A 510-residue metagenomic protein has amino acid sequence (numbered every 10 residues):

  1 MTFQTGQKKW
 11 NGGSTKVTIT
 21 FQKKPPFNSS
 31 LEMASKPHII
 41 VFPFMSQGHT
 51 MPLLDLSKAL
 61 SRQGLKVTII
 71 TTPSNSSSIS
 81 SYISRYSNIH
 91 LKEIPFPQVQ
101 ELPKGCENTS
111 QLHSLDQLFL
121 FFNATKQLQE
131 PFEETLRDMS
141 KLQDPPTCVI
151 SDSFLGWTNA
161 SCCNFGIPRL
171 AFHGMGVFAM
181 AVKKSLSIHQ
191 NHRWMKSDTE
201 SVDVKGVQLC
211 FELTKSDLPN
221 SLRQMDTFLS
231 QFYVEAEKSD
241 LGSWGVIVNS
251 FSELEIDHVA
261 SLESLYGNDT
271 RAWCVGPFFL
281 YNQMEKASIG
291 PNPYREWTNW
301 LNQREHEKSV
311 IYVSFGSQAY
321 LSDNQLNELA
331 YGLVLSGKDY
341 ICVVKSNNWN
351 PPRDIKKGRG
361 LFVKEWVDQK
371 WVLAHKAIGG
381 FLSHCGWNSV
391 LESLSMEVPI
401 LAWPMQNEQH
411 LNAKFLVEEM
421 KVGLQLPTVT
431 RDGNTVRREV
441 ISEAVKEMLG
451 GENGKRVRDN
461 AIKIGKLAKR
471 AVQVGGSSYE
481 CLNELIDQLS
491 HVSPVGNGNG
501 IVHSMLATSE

Functional and structural regions predicted by a protein language model:
F3-G6, G13-E510: Glycosyltransferase specificity loop/lid
